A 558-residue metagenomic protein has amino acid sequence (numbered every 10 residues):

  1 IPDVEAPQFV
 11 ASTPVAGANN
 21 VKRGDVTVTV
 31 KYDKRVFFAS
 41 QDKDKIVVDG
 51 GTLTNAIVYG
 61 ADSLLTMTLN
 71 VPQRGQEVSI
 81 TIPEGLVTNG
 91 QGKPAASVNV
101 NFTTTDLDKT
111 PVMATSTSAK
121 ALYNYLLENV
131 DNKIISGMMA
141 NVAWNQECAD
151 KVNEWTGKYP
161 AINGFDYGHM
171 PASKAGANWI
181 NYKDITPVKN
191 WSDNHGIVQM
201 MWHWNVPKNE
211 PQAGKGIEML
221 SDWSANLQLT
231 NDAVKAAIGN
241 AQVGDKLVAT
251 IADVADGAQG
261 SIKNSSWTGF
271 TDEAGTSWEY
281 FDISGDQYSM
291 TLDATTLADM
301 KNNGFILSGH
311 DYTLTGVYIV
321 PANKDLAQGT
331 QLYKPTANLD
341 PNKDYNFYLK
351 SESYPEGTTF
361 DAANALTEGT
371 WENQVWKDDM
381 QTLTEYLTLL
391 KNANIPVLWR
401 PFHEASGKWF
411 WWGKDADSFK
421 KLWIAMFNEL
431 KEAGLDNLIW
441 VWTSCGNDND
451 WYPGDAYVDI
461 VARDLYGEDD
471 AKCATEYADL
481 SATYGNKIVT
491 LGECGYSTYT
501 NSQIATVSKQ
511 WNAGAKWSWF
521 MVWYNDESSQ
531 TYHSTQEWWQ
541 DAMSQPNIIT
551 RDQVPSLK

Functional and structural regions predicted by a protein language model:
I1-A16, E84-L107: Acidic, Ser/Thr/Gly/Pro-rich low-complexity segments and short DxT(G/T)-type signature motifs
G24-V58, G85-T88, V100-F102, G260: Short, surface-exposed alpha-helix to beta-strand junction/turn motifs within ectodomains of secreted and cell-envelope
T105-G168, S173, A177-I185, K189 (+4 more regions): N-terminal module-boundary/linker segments of secreted carbohydrate-active enzymes
M138-M139, P396, R400-F402, W423-N449 (+1 more regions): Aromatic-lined carbohydrate-recognition surfaces of secreted/lumenal glycan-active proteins
N163-F165, D448-D470, W523: Aromatic- and acid-rich polysaccharide-binding/catalytic face of secreted or lumenal carbohydrate-active enzymes
G168-A213, L339-A425, K431-D436: Substrate-binding cleft of extracellular glycoside hydrolase catalytic domains
V198, G492-K558: Substrate-binding cleft of secreted/luminal carbohydrate-active enzymes
G214-L297, G309-G329: Extracellular ligand-binding interfaces
